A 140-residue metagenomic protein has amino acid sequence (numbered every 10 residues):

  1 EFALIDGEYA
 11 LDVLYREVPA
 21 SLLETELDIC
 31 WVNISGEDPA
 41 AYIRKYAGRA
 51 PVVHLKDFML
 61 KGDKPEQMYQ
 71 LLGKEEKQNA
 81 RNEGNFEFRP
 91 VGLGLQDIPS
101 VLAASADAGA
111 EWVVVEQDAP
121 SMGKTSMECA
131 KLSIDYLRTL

Functional and structural regions predicted by a protein language model:
E1: Catalytic cores of phosphodiester-bond-cleaving enzymes
L4-L27, W31-L140: Histidine-acidic metal/acid-base catalytic patches
